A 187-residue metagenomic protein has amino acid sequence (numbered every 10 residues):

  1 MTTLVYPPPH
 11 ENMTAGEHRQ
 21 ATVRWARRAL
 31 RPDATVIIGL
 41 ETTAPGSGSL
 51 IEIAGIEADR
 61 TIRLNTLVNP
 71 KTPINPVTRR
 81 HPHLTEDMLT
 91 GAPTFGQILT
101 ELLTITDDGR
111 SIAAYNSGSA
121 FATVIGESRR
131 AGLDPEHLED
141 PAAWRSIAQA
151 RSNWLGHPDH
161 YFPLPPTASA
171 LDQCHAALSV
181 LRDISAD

Functional and structural regions predicted by a protein language model:
M1-T2, D187: Short intrinsically disordered terminal tails
T3-R129, L133, L138, G156 (+1 more regions): Conserved non-catalytic scaffold segment of RNase H-like nuclease domains
N116-A120, A143, A170-Q173: Short, conserved alpha-helical segments within structured domains
E127-A131, V180-D187: Active-site catalytic microenvironments for nucleophilic, acid-base chemistry
D134-S152: Conserved beta-strand -> loop -> alpha-helix junction used to position metal-binding or nucleic-acid-contacting
Q149-L171: Phosphate-binding/catalytic loops
S169-R182: Acidic, divalent-metal-coordinating active-site segment for phosphoryl/phosphodiester hydrolysis, typified by short
